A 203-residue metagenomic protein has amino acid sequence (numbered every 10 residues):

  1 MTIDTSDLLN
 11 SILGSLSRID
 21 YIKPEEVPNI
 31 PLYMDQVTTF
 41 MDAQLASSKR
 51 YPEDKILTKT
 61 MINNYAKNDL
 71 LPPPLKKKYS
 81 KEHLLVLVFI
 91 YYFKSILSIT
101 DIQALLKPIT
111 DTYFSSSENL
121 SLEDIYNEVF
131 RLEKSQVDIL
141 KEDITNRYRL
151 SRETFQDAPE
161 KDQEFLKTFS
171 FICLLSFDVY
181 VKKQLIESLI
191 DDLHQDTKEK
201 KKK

Functional and structural regions predicted by a protein language model:
T2-T112: Basic helix-turn-helix/winged-helix DNA-binding cores and closely related short helical interaction motifs
P108-K203: Intrinsically disordered, low-complexity, charge-dense segments enriched in Lys/Arg and Glu/Asp interspersed
